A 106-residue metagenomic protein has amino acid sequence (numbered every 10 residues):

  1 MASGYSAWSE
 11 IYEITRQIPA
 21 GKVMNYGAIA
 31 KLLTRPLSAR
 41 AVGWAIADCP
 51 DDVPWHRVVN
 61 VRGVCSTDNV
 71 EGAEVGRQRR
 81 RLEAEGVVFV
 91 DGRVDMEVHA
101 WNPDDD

Functional and structural regions predicted by a protein language model:
M1-D106: Nucleic acid-binding interface residues in structured DNA/RNA-binding domains, emphasizing the DNA-engaging scaffolds
